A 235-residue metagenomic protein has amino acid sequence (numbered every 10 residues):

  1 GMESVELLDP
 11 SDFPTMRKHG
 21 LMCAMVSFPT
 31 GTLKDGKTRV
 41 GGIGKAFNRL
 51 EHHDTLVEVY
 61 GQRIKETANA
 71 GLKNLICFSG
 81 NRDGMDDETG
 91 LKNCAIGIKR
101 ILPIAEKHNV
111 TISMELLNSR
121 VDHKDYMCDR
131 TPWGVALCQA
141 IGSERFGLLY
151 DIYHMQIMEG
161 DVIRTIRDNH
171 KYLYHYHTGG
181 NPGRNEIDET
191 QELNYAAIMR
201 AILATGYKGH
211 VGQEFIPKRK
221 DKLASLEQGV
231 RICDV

Functional and structural regions predicted by a protein language model:
G1-L8: Short, hydrophobic beta-strand segments that form beta-sheet elements in well-ordered domains
E6, G71-K73, C128-Y150, H154-V235: Histidine-acidic metal/acid-base catalytic patches
L7, V26, C77: Short beta-strand and adjacent tight-turn residues that come in two discontinuous sequence segments and form the edges
D9-S11, P29-T30, N81-D83, L116-R120 (+3 more regions): Active-site-proximal loop/turn and secondary-structure-junction residues that shape catalytic pockets, frequently
S11-T38, G61-L72, R100-H108, C138-G142 (+2 more regions): Acidic (Asp/Glu)-rich catalytic clusters
M16-H19, D87-T89, D221-S225: Metal-dependent catalytic neighborhoods of phosphoester/phosphodiester hydrolases
T38-G41, K73-C77, H177-T178: Short, basic/glycine-rich phosphate-binding loops at helix/coil junctions that contact nucleotide phosphates
G44-G147: Active-site acidic/histidine proton-transfer and metal-coordination neighborhood in alpha/beta enzyme cores
